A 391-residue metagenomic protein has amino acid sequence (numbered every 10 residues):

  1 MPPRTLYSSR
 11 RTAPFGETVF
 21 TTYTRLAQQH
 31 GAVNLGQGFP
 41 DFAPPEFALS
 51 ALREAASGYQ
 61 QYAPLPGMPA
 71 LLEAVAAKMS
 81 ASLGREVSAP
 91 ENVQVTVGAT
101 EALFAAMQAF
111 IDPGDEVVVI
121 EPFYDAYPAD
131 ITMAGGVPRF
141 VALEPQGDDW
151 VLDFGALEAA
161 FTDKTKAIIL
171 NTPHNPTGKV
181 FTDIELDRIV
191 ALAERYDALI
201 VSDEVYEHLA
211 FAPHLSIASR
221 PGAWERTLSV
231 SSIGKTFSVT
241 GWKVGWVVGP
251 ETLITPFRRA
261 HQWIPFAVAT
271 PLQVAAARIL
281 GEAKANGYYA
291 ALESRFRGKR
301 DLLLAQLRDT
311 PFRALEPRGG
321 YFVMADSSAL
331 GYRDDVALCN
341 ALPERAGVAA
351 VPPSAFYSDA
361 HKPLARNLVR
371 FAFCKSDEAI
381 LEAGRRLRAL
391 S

Functional and structural regions predicted by a protein language model:
P2-R4, R10-G98, A105, A156 (+2 more regions): N-terminal small-domain helix-loop-helix segment of the aminotransferase-like
H30, A134, R195-Y196, A346: Helix C-cap/helix->beta junction micro-motif
A109-I131: Conserved PLP-anchoring active-site segment centered on the Schiff-base-forming lysine
M133-R139: A short helix-loop-beta submotif of the ANL/AMP-binding
R139, L143-F211, L215: Active-site phosphate-binding strand-loop segment of PLP-dependent enzymes
E158-A159, A341-A350, F356-S391: PLP-dependent enzyme catalytic core of the Aspartate aminotransferase-like
E225-S294, A305-Q306, T310, S391: Conserved core segment of the aminotransferase class I/II
A277, S294-L304, A314-S327: Conserved glycine-rich beta-strand-loop-beta hairpin in the small C-terminal domain of fold type I
